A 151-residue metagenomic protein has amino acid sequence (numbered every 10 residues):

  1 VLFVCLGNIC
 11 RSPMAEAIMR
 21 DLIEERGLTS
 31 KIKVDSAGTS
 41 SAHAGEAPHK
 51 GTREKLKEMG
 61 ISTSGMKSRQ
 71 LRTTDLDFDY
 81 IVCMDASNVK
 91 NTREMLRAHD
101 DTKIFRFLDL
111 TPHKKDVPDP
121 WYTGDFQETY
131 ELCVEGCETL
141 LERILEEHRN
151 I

Functional and structural regions predicted by a protein language model:
V1-F78, E142-I151: Conserved active-site segments centered on acidic
F3, C83-M84: Short beta-strand scaffold positions
S12, D85-A86: Helix N-cap/beta->alpha junction signal
Y80, A86-I151: Phosphate-binding/catalytic loops
